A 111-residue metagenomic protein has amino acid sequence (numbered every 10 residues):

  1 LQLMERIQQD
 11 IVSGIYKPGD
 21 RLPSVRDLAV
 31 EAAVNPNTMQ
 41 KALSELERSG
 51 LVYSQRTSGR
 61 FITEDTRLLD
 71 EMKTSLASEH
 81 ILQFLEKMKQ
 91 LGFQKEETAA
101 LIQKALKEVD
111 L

Functional and structural regions predicted by a protein language model:
L1-R21, D27, E71, S75-L111: Extreme N-terminal segment that seeds HTH/winged-HTH DNA-binding domains in transcriptional regulators
V12, S44, E64: Alpha-helical and His/Cys-centered functional microenvironments
G14, G19, G50, T57-G59: Glycine-centered flexibility sites
R21-Y53: N-terminal helix-turn-helix
L22, S54-I62, T66-R67: Short, Lys/Arg-rich nucleic-acid/phosphate-binding segment
A32, T66-R67, E108-D110: Short secondary-structure transition/capping segments
